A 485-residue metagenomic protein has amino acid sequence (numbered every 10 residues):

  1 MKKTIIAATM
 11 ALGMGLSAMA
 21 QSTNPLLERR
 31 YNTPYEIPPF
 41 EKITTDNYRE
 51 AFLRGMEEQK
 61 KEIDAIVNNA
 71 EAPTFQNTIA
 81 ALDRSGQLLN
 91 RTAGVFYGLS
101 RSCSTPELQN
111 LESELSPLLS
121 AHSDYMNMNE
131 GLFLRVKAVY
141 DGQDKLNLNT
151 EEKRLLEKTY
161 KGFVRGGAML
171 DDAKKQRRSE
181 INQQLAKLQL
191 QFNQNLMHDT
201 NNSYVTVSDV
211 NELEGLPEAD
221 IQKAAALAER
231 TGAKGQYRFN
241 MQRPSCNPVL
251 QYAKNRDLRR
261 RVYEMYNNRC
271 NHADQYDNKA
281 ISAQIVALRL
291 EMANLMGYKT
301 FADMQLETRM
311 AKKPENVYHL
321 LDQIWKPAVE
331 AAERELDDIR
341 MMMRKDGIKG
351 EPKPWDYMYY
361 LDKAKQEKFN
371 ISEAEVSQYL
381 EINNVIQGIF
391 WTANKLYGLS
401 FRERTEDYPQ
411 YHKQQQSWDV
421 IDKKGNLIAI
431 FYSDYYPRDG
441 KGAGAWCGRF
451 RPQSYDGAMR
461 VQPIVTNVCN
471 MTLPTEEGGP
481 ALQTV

Functional and structural regions predicted by a protein language model:
M1-S22: Bacterial Sec-dependent N-terminal signal peptides
Q21-P217: N-terminal helix-rich structural modules
N32-N47, F96-L115, A138-E180, N240-A280 (+3 more regions): Short His/Asp/Glu-rich catalytic/ion-coordination signatures at enzyme active sites or charged loops
L155, K187, Q194, H198-N240 (+2 more regions): Active-site-proximal, well-structured secondary-structure segments within enzyme catalytic domains
N247, D439, T475-E477: Residue-level signal for secondary-structure boundary sites
N267, T472-T475: Hydrophobic alpha-helix feature that most strongly marks membrane-spanning transmembrane helices and their immediate
Q284, V465, G478: Acidic/His-rich catalytic or pseudo-catalytic neighborhoods that scaffold and/or coordinate enzyme active centers
P474-V485: Short pre-active-site segment immediately N-terminal to the catalytic Zn-binding motif
